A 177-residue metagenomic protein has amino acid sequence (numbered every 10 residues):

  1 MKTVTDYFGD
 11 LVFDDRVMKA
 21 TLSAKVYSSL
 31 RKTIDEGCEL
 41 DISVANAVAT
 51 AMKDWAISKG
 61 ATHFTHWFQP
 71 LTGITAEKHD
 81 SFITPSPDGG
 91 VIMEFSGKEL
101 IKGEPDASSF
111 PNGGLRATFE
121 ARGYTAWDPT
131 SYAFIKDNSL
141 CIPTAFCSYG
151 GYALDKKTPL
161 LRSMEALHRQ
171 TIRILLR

Functional and structural regions predicted by a protein language model:
M1, D10-V12, A166: Flexible inter-domain linker/hinge segments
K2-D6, S29, G37, A133-L140: N-proximal short alpha-helices
D6-A121: Active-site core of metal-dependent hydrolases
A126-R177: Glycine-rich, acidic/polar active-site loops that bind/position phosphate-bearing ligands
